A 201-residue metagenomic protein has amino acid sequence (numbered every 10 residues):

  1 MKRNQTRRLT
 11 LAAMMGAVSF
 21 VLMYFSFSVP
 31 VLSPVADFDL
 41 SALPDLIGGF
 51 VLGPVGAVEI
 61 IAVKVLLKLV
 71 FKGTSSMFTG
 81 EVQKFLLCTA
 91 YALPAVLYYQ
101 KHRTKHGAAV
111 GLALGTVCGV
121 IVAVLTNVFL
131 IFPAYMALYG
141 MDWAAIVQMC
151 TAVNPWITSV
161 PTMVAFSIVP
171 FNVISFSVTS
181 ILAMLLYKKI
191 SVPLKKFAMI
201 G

Functional and structural regions predicted by a protein language model:
M1-G201: Loop-helix junctions at membrane interfaces
